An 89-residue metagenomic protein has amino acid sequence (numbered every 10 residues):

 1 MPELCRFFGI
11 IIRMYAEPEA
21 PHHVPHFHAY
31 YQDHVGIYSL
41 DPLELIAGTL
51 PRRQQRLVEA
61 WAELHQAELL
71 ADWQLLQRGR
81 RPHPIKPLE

Functional and structural regions predicted by a protein language model:
M1-H23: Short, charged/polar N-terminal "headpieces" of proteins
M1-L4, I11, V35-I37, P42-L43 (+2 more regions): Generic secondary-structure boundary/loop-capping signal
M1-P2, P25-F27, A71-D72: Intrinsically disordered, low-complexity boundary segments flanking structured domains
F7-G9, H22-V24, D33, L57 (+1 more regions): Short connector loops at helix/strand junctions that flank enzyme active sites, especially segments positioning acidic
F8, L45-I46, R53-L57, A67: Low-complexity, charged, repeat-rich alpha-helical/coil interaction segments
Y15-R53: A short, structured beta-strand/loop element
L57-E89: C-terminal structural segments of small proteins and small subunits
